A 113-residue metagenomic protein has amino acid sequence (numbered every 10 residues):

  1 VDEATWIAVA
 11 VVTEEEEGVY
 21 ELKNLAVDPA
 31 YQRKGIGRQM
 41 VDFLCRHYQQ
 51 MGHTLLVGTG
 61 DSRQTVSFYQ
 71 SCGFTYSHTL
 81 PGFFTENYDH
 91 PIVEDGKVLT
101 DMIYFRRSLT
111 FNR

Functional and structural regions predicted by a protein language model:
V1-A30, V41-D42, L109: Acetyl-CoA-dependent GNAT
V27, R33-R46, S71: Conserved acetyl-CoA-binding loop-helix of GNAT-fold acetyltransferases
G37, V41, S62-T65, G82-Y88: Short glycine/proline-centered loop/turn elements that form peptide/ligand docking sites
H47-D61: Conserved GNAT acetyl-CoA-binding A-motif
L56-G58, Q70, T75-V98: Conserved catalytic-core motifs of GNAT/GCN5-like acyltransferases
L99-Y104: Short hydrophobic/aromatic beta-strand or adjacent loop that forms the aromatic wall/cage of a ligand/substrate-binding
F105-N112: Core SAM-dependent methyltransferase catalytic element
